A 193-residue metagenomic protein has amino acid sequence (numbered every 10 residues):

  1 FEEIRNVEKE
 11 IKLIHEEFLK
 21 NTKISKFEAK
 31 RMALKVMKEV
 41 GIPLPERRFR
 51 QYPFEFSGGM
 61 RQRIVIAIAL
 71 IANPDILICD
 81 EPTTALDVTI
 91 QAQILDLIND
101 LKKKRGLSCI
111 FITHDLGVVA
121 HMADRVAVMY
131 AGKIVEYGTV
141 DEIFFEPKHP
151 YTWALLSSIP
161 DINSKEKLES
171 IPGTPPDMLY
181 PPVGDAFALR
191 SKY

Functional and structural regions predicted by a protein language model:
F1-E28, G138: ABC-type ATPase nucleotide-binding domains, specifically the catalytic core motifs of the NBD
S25, Y52-F56: Conserved ABC ATPase signature
F27-I42, F49-R50, F145, W153: ABC ATPase nucleotide-binding domain helical subdomain, centered on the C-loop/LSGGQ "ABC signature"
V40, P53, P74-D75: A residue-level structural signal marking coil residues immediately N-terminal to beta-strands within the ABC ATPase
P43-E46, T139-Y193: Short catalytic/signature loops enriched in Gly
S57-R63: ABC ATPase nucleotide-binding domain "signature motif"
N73, I78-P82, L86-K167: P-loop NTP-binding/switch modules centered on Walker-like glycine-rich loops
